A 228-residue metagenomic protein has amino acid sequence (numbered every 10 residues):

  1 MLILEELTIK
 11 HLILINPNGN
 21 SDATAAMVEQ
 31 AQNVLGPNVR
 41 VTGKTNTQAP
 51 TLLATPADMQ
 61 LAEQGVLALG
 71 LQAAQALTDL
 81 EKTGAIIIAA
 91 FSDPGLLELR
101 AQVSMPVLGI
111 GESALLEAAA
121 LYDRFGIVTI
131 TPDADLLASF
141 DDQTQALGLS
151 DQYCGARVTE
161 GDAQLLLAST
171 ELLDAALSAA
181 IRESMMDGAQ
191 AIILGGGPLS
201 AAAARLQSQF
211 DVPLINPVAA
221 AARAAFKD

Functional and structural regions predicted by a protein language model:
L2, L7, L12-G19, E183 (+1 more regions): Extended, histidine- and acidic-residue-enriched regions that form the cofactor-binding/catalytic faces
K10-G36: N-terminal beta1-alpha1 ligand-phosphate binding loop
I15-P17, K44, V128-I130: Short hydrophobic segments within beta-strands
G43-A68, Q164-S169: N-terminal beta-loop-helix "entrance" segment that forms/cooperates in small-molecule cofactor or anionic ligand
A62-Q102, P106-I110, Q190-L194, P198-A203: N-terminal glycine-rich phosphate/adenylate-binding segment common to multiple enzyme folds
R100-L121, L206-A225: Short, acidic/small-residue loops that bind anionic groups at enzyme active sites
T131-L136, D141-G195: Active-site rim beta-loop-alpha module in soluble metabolic enzymes
